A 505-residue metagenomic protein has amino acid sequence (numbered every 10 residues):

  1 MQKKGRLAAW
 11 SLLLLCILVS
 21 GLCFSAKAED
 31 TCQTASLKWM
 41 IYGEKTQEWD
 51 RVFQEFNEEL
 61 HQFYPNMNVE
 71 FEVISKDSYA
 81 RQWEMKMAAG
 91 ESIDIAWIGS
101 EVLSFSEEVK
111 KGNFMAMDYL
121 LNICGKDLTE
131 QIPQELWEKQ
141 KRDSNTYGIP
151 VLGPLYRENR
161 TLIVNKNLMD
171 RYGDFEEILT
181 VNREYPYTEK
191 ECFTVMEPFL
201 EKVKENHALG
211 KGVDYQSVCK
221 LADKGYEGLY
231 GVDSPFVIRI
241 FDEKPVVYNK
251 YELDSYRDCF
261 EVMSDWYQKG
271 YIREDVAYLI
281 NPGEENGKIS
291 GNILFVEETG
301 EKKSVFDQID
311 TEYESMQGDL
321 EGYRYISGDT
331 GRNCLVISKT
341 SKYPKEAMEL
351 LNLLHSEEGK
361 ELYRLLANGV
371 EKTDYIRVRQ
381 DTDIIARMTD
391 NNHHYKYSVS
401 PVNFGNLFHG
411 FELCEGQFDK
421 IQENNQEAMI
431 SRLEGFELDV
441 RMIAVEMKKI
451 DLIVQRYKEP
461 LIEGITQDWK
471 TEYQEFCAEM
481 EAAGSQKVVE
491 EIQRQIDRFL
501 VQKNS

Functional and structural regions predicted by a protein language model:
Q2-S505: Extracytoplasmic/secretory soluble proteins
